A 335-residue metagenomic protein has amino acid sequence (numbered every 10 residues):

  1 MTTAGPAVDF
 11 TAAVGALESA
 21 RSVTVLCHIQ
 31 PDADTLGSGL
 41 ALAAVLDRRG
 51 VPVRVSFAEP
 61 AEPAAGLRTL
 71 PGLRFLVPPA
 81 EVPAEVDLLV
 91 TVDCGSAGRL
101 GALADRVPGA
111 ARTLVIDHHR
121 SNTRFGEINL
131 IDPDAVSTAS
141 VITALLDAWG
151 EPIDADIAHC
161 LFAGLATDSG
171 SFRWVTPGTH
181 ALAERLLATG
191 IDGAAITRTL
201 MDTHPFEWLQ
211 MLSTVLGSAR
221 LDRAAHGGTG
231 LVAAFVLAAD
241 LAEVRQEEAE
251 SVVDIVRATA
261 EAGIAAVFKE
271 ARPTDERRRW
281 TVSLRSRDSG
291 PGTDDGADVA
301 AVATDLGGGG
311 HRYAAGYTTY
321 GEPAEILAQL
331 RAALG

Functional and structural regions predicted by a protein language model:
T2, R74-V77, R112, T143 (+1 more regions): Ribokinase/PfkB-type carbohydrate-kinase core domain
T2-I29, G37-R68, P83-V86, F162 (+2 more regions): Hydrophobic helix-and-loop "lid/oligomerization" segment in the mid-to-C-terminal part of catalytic domains
A4-G5, R74-P79, L130-P133: Short acidic-hydrophobic, aromatic-tinged amphipathic segments that line or gate anion-handling sites
D32: Polar, low-complexity loop segments and adjacent catalytic/binding residues used for recognizing and processing sugar
E62-P78, S96: Glycine-rich oxoanion-binding loops at beta->alpha junctions
L70-G72, G109, F125-G126, L306: Short, structured coil segments at secondary-structure junctions
P78-E127: Active-site cofactor/cluster-binding pocket
I116-E184, T189: Short alpha-helices
